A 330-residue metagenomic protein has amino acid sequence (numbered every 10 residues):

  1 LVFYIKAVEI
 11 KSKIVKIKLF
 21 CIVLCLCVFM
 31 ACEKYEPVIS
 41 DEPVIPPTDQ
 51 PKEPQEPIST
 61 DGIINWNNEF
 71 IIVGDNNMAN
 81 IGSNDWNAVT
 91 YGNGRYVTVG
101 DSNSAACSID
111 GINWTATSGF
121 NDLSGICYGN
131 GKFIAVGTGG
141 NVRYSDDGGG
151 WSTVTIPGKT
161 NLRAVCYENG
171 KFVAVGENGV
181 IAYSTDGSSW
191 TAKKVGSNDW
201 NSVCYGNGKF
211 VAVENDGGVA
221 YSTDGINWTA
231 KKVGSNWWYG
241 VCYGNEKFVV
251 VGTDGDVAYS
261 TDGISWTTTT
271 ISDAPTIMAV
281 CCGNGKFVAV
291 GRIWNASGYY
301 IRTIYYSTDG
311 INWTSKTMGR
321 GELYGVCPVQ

Functional and structural regions predicted by a protein language model:
L1-V15: N-terminal secretory signal peptides that target proteins for export/translocation
K16-V23: Sec-dependent signal peptide recognition, specifically the positively charged N-region followed immediately by
V28-A31: C-terminal motif of bacterial Sec signal peptides marking the signal peptidase cleavage site
E33-Y35: Bacterial signal peptide processing site
P43-Q330: Residue-level hotspots at or immediately adjacent to binding/recognition sites across diverse folds
